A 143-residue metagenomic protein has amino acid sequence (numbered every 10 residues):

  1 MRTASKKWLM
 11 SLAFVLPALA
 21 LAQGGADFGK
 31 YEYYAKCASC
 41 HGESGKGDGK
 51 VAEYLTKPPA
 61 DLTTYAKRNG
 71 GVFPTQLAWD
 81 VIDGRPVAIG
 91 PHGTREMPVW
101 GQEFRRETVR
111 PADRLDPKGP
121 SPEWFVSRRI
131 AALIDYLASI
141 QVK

Functional and structural regions predicted by a protein language model:
M1-L12: Bacterial N-terminal signal peptides that target proteins for export
L16-Y33, A60, T64-G71: Electrostatic cytochrome c docking/interface patches
G25, Y33-K36, P74-L77, G93 (+2 more regions): Stable alpha-helical elements in mature extracytoplasmic
D27-A38, R105, P120-R128, V142-K143: Sequence context surrounding c-type heme c attachment/ligation sites in exported
G29, Y33-E43, M97, L133 (+1 more regions): The canonical Cys-X-X-Cys-His
K46-G47: Short, non-ligating residues that shape and space the ligands of small metal-coordination modules and catalytic
K50-Y54: Short cysteine/histidine-rich zinc-coordinating motifs and their immediately flanking basic loops
L55-S121, L133-L137: Extracytoplasmic electron-transfer domains, predominantly the class I c-type cytochrome c fold
